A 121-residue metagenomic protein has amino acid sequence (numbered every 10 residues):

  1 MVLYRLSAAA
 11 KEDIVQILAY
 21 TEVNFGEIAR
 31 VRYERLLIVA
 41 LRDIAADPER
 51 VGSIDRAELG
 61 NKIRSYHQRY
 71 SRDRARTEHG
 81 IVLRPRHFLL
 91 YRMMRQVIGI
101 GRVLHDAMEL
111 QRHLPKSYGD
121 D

Functional and structural regions predicted by a protein language model:
V2-R74, D121: Basic, Lys/Arg-enriched alpha-helical interface segments
R74-D121: Enriched for short, Lys/Arg-rich terminal
